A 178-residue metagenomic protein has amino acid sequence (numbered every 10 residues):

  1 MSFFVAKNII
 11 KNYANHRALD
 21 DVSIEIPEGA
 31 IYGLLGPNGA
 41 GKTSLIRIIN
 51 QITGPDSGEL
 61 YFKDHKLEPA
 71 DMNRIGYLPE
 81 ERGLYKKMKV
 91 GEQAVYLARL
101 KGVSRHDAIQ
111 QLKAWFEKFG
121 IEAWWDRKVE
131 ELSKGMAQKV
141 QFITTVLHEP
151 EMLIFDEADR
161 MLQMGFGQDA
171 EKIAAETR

Functional and structural regions predicted by a protein language model:
P37-G41: Walker A (P-loop) phosphate-binding loop of ABC-type ATPase nucleotide-binding domains
N50: Helix-to-loop junction immediately C-terminal to a conserved catalytic motif
S57-D71: Conserved ABC transporter NBD signature motif
V95, R99, H106-W124: Conserved ABC ATPase "signature" region
K128-L132: Conserved ABC ATPase signature
F142: Hydrophobic anchor residue at the start of the ABC signature
